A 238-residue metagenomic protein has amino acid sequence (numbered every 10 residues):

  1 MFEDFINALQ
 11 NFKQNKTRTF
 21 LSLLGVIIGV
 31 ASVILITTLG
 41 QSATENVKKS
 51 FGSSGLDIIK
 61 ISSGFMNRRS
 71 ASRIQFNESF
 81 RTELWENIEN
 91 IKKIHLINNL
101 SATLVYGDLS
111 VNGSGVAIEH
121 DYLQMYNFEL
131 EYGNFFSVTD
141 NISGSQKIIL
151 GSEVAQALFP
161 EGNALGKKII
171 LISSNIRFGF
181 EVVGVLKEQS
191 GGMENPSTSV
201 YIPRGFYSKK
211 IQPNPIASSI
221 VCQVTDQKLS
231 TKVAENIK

Functional and structural regions predicted by a protein language model:
M1-V30: N-terminal Sec/SRP start-transfer signal
A8-N11, V26, N46, S50 (+1 more regions): Amphipathic alpha-helical segments that mediate coupling or scaffolding at interfaces
T19-L23, L35, G166: Signature of the 12-TM Major Facilitator Superfamily
G29-G40: Alpha-helical transmembrane segments
G40-S114, D121-Q124, Q156-A157, S208-K209 (+2 more regions): Hydrophobic, regular-secondary-structure patches
N99-L104, F135-V138, I169-L171: Short, solvent-exposed loop/turn elements at beta->coil junctions and helix N-caps that rim active or binding pockets
D121-F135, Q146-K238: Mid-to-C-terminal secondary-structure elements that act as membrane-proximal/extracytoplasmic interface segments
